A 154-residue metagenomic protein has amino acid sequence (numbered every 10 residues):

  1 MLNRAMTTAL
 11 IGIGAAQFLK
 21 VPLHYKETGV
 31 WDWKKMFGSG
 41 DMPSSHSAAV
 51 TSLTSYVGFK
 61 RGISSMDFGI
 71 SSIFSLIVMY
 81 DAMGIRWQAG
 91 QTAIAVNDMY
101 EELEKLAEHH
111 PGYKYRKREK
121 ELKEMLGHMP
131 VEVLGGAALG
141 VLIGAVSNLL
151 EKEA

Functional and structural regions predicted by a protein language model:
M1-F18: Helix-loop-helix hairpins and the membrane-proximal interhelical loops of multi-pass alpha-helical transport proteins
M1-L2, E27-T28, I63: Helix-boundary and loop/linker segments of multi-pass membrane transporters
G14-V21, M79-I85: Transmembrane alpha-helical segments that form the membrane-embedded catalytic/substrate-channel core of multi-pass
A16-H24, S147-E151: C-terminal ends of transmembrane alpha-helices and the immediately adjacent extracellular/lumenal or cytosolic loop
V21-K35: Membrane-interface helix-loop junction between the first two transmembrane segments
W33-A154: Membrane-embedded catalytic cores of phosphoryl/pyrophosphoryl-handling enzymes
